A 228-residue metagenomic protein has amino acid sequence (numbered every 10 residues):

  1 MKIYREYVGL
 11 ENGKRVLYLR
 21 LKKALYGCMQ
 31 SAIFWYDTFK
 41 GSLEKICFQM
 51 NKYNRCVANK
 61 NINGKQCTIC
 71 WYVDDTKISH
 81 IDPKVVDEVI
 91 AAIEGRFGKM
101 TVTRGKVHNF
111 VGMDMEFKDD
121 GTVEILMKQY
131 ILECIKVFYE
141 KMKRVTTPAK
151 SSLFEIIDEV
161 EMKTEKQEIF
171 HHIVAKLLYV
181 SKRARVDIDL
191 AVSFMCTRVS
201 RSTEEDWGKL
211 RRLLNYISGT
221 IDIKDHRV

Functional and structural regions predicted by a protein language model:
M1-V228: Long, low-complexity, charge-biased intrinsically disordered regions
